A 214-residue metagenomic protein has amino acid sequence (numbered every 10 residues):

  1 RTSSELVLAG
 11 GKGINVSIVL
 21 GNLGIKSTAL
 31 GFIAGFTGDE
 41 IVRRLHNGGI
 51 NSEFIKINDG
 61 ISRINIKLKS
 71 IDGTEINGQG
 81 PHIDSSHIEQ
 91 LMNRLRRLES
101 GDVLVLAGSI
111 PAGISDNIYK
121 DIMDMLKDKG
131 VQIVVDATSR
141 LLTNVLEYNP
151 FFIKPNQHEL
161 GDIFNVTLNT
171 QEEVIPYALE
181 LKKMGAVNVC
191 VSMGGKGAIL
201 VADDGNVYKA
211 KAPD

Functional and structural regions predicted by a protein language model:
T2-I61: Substrate-binding N-lobe of the ribokinase-like
V7-G13, M193, A212-D214: Short glycine/threonine-rich catalytic loop with a Thr-x-Gly-x-Asp
K26, G101-D102, F151, V187: Short acidic/polar active-site loop segments enriched in Thr and Asp
K26, G38, N51, K56 (+2 more regions): Small-residue (G/A/S/T)-rich helix-start motifs and N-terminal tracts that mark the onset
I57, K67-S100: Conserved phosphate-binding/catalytic loop of the ribokinase/pfkB sugar-kinase fold
E75-N77, G101-G108, D136, K154-E159: Short beta-strands and strand-loop turn motifs
P81-D84, I110-I114, L141-T143, A198: Short, small-residue-enriched loops and turns at beta-alpha junctions that line or gate enzyme active sites
K120-V207: Conserved phosphate/ATP/ADP-binding segment of small-molecule kinases
